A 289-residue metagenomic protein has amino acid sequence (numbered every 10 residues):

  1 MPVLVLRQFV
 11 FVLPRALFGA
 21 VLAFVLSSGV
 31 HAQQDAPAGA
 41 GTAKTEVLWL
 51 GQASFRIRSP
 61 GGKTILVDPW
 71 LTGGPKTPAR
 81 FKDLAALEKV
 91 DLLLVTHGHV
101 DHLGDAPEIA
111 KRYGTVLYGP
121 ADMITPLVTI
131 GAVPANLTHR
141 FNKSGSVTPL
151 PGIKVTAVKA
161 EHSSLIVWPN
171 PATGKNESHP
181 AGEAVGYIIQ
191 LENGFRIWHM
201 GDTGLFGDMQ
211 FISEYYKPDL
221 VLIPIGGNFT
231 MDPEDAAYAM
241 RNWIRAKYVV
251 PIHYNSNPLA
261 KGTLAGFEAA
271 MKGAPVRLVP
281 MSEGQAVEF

Functional and structural regions predicted by a protein language model:
L6, P14-L17, V21-T64, L71-G73 (+2 more regions): Zn-dependent metallo-beta-lactamase
G39-T45, S59-I65, S146-T156, Q190-I197 (+1 more regions): Beta-strand-turn-beta hairpins that frame and shape the catalytic cleft of phosphate-ester-processing enzymes
S59-H99, G104-K111, G119, T125 (+3 more regions): Pre-active-site segment of Zn-dependent metallo-hydrolases
V67-D68, V90-G98, Y118-A121, I197-T203 (+3 more regions): Active-site neighborhood of phospho(di)ester-bond hydrolases with catalytic His/Asp-centered motifs
G73-G74, V100-G104, I124-L127, G145-T148 (+5 more regions): Active-site environment of divalent metal-dependent phosphoester hydrolases
L117, G131-P149, A237-F289: Binuclear metal-ion centers of metallo-dependent hydrolases, dominated by the metallo-beta-lactamase
S146-N176, R277-F289: Flexible, acidic/histidine-containing loops and adjacent segments that form or flank the divalent-metal
T173-N242: Active-site-proximal loop/helix segments of hydrolase catalytic cores
